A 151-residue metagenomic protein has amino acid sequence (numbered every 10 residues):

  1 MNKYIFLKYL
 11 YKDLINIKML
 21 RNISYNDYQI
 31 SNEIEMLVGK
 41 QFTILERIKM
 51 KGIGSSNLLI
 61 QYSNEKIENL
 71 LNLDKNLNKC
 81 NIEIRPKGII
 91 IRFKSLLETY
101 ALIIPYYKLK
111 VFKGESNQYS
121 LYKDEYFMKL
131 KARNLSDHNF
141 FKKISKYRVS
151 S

Functional and structural regions predicted by a protein language model:
M1-K18: N-terminal amphipathic/basic-hydrophobic helices that include classical n-h-c signal peptides and signal-anchor
K12, K51-I53, K87: Feature targets compositionally biased, intrinsically disordered low-complexity regions with long contiguous runs
K12, K75-L77, G114, K123: A generic structural signal for short, non-catalytic loop/turn and secondary-structure boundary residues
N16, E46, S95-L97: Preference for short coil/turn "hinge" residues that link or interrupt alpha-helices
I17, R21, E65-E68, N72 (+2 more regions): A near-ubiquitous, low-amplitude feature marking generic local secondary-structure context
L20-Y62, K108-S151: Acidic, Ser/Thr- and proline-rich intrinsically disordered linker/docking segments of eukaryotic scaffolds
K51-K79: Short, contiguous, helix-prone interaction/anchoring segments in small proteins
D74-N76, N81, P86-K108: Phosphoinositide-binding peripheral membrane targeting modules
